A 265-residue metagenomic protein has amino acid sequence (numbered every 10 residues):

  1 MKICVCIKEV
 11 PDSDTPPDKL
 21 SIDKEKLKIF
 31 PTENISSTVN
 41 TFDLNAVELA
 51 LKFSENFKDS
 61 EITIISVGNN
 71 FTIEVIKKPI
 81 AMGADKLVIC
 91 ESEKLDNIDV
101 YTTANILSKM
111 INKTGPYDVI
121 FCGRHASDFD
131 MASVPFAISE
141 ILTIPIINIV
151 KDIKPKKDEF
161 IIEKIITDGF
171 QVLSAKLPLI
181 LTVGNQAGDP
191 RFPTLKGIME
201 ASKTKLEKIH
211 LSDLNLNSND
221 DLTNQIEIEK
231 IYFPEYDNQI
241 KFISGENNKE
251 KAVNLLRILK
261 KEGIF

Functional and structural regions predicted by a protein language model:
M1-F265: N-terminal glycine-rich FAD/FM-binding segment characteristic of electron-transfer flavoproteins
